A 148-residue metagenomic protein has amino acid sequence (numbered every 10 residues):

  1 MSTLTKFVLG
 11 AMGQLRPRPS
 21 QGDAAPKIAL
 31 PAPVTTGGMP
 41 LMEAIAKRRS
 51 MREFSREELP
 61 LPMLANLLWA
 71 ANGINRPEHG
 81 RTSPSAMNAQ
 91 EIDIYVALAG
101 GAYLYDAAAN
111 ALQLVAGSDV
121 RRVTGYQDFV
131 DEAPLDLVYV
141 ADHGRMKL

Functional and structural regions predicted by a protein language model:
M1-A133: N-terminal amphipathic, basic helical "cap/leader" segment at the start of enzyme domains
V138-K147: Mixed-charge, glycine-accented linear interaction segment located at domain edges/termini
